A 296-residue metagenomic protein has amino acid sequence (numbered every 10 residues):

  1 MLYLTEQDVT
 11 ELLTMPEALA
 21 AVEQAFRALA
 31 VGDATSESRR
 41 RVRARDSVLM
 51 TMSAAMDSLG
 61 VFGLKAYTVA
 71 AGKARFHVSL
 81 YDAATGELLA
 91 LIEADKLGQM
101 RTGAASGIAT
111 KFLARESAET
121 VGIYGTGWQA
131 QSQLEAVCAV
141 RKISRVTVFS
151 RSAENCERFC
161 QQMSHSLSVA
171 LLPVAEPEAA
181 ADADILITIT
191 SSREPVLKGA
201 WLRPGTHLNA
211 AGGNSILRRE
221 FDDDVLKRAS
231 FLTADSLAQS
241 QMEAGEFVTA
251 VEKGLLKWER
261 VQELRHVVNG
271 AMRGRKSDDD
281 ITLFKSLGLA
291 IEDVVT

Functional and structural regions predicted by a protein language model:
M1-Q99, G107, S117, I291: N-terminal ligand-binding/catalytic initiation module
L113-T120, K142, R203-P204: Short helix-loop-beta connector
T126-G127: Glycine-rich Rossmann-fold phosphate-binding loop(s) that bind the pyrophosphate of adenine dinucleotide cofactors
A130-Q131: N-terminal Rossmann-fold NAD(P) dinucleotide-binding loop
A139-S166: NAD(P)-binding Rossmann-fold cofactor-contacting core
L167-A183, L197-A200: Short acidic low-complexity segments
L202-P204, A211-R273: Rossmann-fold NAD(P)-binding glycine/threonine-rich loop
N269-T296: Glycine-rich phosphate/adenylate-binding loop
